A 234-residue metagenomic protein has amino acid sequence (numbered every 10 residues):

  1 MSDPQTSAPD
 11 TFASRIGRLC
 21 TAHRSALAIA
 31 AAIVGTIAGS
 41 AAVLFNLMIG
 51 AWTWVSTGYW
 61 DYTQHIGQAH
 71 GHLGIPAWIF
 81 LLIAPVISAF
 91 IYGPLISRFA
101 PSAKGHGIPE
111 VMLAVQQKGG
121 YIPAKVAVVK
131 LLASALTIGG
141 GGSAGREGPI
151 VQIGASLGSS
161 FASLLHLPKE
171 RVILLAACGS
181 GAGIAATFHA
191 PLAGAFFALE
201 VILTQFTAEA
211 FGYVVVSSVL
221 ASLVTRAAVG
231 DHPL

Functional and structural regions predicted by a protein language model:
M1-L234: Alpha-helical transmembrane segments and immediately membrane-proximal extracytoplasmic
